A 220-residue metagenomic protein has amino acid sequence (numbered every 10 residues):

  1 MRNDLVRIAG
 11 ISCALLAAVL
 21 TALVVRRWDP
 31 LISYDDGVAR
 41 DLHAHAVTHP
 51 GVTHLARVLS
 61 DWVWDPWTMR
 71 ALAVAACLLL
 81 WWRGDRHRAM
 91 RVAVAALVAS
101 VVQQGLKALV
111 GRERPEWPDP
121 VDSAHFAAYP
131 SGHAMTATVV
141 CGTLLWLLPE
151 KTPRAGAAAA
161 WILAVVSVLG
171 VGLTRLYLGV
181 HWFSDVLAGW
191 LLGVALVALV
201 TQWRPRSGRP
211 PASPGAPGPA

Functional and structural regions predicted by a protein language model:
M1-T68, L109-V121: N-terminal transmembrane-helix/juxtamembrane module of multi-pass inner/ER membrane proteins
V6-A14, A73-V101: Interfacial segments of alpha-helical transmembrane regions
R7-S12, R70, A89-V94, A158-V165 (+2 more regions): Hydrophobic alpha-helical transmembrane segments
V38, L59, L106, H133 (+1 more regions): Divalent metal-coordination and catalytic microenvironments
G51, G84-A89, E116, R154-A159: Membrane-helix interface segments
S60-G84, T138-L144, L148: Hydrophobic alpha-helical transmembrane segments
A76, D119-A220: Membrane-embedded catalytic cores of phosphoryl/pyrophosphoryl-handling enzymes
A99-E113: Transmembrane alpha-helix/helix-exit interface in multi-pass inner-membrane proteins
